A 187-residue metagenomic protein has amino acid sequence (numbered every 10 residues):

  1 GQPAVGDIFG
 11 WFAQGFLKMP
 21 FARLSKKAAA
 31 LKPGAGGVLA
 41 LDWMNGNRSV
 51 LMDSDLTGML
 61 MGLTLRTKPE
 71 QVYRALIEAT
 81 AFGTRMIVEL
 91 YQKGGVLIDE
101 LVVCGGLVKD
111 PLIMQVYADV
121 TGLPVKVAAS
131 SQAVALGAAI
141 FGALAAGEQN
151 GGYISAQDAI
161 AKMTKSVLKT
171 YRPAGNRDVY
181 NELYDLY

Functional and structural regions predicted by a protein language model:
G1-Y187: Glycine/Thr-rich phosphate-binding loops that ligate phosphate moieties of nucleotide and other phosphorylated ligands
